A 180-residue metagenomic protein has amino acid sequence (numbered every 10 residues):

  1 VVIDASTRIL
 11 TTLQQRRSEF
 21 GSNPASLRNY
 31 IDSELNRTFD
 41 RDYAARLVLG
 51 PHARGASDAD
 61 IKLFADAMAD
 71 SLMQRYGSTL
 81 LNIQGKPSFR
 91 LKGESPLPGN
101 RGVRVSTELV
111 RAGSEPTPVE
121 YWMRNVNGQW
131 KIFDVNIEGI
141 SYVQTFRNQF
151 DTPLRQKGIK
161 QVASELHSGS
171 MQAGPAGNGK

Functional and structural regions predicted by a protein language model:
V1-Y76: Early exported N-terminus immediately downstream of N-terminal targeting peptides
Q14, G77-L81, V135: Charged/polar positions within long, soluble alpha-helices
Q15-S22, S26, G55-A59, K86 (+5 more regions): Surface-exposed, polar/charged faces of alpha-helical domains in mature secreted/periplasmic/lumenal proteins
N36, H52-A53, L81, D151 (+1 more regions): Amphipathic alpha-helical interaction elements
A53, D70-S71, P96-L97, V110-R111 (+1 more regions): Solvent-exposed loop/turn segments at secondary-structure junctions within structured extracellular/periplasmic domains
F64-D66, Q74-T117, G169-K180: Surface-exposed, charged secondary-structure patches
P116-Q144: Short beta-strand edge/turn micro-motifs at domain boundaries
D134-K180: Low-complexity, intrinsically disordered terminal/linker segments enriched in charged and Gly/Pro repeats
